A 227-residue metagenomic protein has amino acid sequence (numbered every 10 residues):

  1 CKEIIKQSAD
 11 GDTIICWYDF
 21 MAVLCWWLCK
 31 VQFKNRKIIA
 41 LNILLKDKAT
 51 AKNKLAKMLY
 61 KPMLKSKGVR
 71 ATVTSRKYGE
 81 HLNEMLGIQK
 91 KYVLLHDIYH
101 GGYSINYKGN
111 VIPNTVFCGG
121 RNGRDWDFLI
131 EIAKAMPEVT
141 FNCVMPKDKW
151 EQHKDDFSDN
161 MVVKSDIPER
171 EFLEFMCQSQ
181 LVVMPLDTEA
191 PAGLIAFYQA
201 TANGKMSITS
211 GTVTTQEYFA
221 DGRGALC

Functional and structural regions predicted by a protein language model:
E3-D10, A51-A71: Membrane-proximal helix-turn-helix segments that form the acceptor-binding/catalytic region of lipid-linked
R36-K54: A short, histidine- and acid-enriched strand-loop-helix "catalytic/donor-clamping" loop that lines the nucleotide-sugar
G68-I105, C118: Donor nucleotide-sugar binding/catalytic pocket of nucleotide-sugar-dependent glycosyltransferases
K108-W126, I130-K134, F141-N142: Conserved donor-binding/catalytic core segment of Leloir-type glycosyltransferases
E151-E174: Nucleotide-activated donor-binding/catalytic signature segment of Leloir-type glycosyltransferases, i.e., the conserved
L173, I195-A202, V213-E217: Short alpha-helical segment that forms part of, or immediately flanks, the ligand-binding pocket in carbohydrate-active
M176-A192, K205-M206: Acidic donor-binding loop of glycosyltransferase active sites
D221-C227: Conserved acidic donor-binding segment of nucleotide-sugar-dependent glycosyltransferases
